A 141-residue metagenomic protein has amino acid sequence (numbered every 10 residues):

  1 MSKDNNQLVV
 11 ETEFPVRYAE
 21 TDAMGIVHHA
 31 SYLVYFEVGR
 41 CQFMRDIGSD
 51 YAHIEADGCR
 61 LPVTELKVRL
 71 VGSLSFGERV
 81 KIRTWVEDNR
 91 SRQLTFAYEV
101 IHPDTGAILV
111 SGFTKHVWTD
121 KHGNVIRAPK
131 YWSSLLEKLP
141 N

Functional and structural regions predicted by a protein language model:
M1-F43: Catalytic strand-loop segment that frames the active site of acyl-thioester-processing enzymes
S2-T12, R45, L70, L74-F76 (+1 more regions): HotDog/MaoC-like acyl-thioester-processing domains
T21, Y35, I54, S73 (+1 more regions): Short glycine- and Lys/Arg-enriched binding-loop motifs that mark or flank ligand-binding interfaces
Y32-Y35, P62, A97: Residue-level recognition of specific faces of alpha-helices
V38-I54: Short beta-strand/loop turn elements enriched in aromatics
G58-F76: Small beta-barrel nucleic-acid-binding modules, principally OB-folds
